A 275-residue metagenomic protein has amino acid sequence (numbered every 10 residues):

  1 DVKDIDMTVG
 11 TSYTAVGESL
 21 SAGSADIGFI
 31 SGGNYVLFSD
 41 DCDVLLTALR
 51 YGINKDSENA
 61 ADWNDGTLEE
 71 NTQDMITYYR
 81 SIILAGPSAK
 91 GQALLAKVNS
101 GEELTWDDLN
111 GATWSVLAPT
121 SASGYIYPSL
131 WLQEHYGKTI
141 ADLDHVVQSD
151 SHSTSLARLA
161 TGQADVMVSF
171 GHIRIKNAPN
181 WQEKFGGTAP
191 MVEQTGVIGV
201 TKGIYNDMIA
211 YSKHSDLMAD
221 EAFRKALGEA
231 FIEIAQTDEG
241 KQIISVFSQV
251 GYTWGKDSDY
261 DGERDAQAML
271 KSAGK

Functional and structural regions predicted by a protein language model:
D1-D4, L130, E239: Short, polar/charged alpha-helical segment
D1-E18: Early extracytoplasmic/lumenal segment of secretory-pathway proteins
V9-Y13, G23-V36, D40-C42, T47-Y51 (+3 more regions): Beta->alpha turn/N-cap motifs
S21-A25, G33, D40, S88 (+4 more regions): Sec-exported extracytoplasmic/periplasmic mature domains
T47-N71, M75-I82, K184-R224, S245 (+1 more regions): Periplasmic-binding protein-like
L49-S121: A conserved helix-loop-strand patch within extracytoplasmic ligand-binding domains of the periplasmic binding
V98, E102, N110-M218: Pocket-lining segment of extracytoplasmic ligand-binding domains
A219-K275: An extracytoplasmic/periplasmic, membrane-proximal ligand-sensing/linker region
